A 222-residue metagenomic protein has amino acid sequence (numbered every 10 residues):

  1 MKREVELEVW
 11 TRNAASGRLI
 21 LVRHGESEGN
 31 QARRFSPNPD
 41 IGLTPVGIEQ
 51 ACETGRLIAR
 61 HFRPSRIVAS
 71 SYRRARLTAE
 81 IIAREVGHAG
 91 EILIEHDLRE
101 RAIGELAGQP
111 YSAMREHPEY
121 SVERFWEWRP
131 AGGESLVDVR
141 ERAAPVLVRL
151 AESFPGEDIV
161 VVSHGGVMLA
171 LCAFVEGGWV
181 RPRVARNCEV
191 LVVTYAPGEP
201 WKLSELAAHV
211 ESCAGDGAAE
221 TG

Functional and structural regions predicted by a protein language model:
K2, R63-D97, T194-G222: Conserved histidine-centered catalytic loops in small-molecule metabolism enzymes
K2-G90, V137: Active-site-proximal alpha-helix that buttresses catalytic centers in soluble enzyme cores
L19, E157-G165: Generic beta-sheet signal
E28, R74-R76, E100-R101, V167-L169: Short, active-site-adjacent cap segments at secondary-structure transitions
G29-A32, I41-G42, R84-R142, S204-L206 (+2 more regions): Phosphate-handling substructures
R60-R63, L150-E157: Glycine-rich phosphate-binding loop signature in dinucleotide/nucleotide-binding domains
A69-S70, E141, V162-S163: Short beta-strand scaffold positions
E176-L203: Domain-level recognition of soluble alpha/beta enzyme cores, biased toward histidine phosphatases/phosphomutases
